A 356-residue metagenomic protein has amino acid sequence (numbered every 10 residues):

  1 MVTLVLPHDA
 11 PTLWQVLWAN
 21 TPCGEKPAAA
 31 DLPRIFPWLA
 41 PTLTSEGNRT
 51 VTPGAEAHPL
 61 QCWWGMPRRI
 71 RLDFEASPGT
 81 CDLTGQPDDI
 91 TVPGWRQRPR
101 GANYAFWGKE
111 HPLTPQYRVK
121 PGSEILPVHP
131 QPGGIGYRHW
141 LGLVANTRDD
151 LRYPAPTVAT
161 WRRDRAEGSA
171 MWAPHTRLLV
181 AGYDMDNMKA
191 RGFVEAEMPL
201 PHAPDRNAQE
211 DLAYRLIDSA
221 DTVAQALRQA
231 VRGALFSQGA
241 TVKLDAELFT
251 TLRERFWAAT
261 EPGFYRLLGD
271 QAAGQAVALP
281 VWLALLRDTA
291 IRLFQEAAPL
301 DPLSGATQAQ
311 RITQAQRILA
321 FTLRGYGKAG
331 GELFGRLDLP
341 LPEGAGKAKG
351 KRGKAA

Functional and structural regions predicted by a protein language model:
M1-A356: Extended alpha-helical scaffolding segments
